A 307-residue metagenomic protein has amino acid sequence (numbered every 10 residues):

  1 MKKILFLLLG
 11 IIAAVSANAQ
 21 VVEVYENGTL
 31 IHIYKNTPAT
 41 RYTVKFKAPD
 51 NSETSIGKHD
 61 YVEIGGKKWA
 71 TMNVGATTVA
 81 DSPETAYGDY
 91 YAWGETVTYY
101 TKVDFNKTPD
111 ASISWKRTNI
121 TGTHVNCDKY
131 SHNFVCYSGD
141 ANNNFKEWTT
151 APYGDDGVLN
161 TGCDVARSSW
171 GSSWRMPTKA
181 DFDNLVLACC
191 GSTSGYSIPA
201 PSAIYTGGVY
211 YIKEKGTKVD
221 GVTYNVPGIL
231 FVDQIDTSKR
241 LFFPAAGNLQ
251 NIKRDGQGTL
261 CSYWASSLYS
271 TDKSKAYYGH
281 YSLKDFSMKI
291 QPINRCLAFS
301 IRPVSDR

Functional and structural regions predicted by a protein language model:
M1-V22: Bacterial Sec-dependent N-terminal signal peptides
L7-I11, H32, V232: Generic detector of low-complexity/intrinsically disordered segments and short hydrophobic N-terminal stretches
Q20-N36, V62, G207: Short N-terminal segments immediately surrounding and downstream of signal-peptide cleavage
Y34-K47: Structured surface patches comprising rigid loops and adjacent beta-strands/short helices at the edges of well-ordered
K47-R307: Conserved positions within compact, well-structured domain cores
